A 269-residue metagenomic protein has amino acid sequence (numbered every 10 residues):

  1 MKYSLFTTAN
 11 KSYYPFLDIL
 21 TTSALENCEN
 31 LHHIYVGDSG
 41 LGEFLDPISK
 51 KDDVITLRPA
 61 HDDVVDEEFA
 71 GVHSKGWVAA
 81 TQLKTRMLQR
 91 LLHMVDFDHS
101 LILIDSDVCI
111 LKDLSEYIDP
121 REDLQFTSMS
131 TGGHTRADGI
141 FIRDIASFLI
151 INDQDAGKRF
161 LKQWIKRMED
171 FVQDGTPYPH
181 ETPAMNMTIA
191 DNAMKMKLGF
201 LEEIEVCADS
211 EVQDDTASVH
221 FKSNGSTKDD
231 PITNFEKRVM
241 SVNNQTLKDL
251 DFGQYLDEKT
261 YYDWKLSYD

Functional and structural regions predicted by a protein language model:
M1-V72, H93-F97, D153-D155, S226 (+1 more regions): N-terminal anchoring/stem segment of glycosyltransferases
P15-D18, Q82, R86, P179-M187: A structural signal for well-ordered alpha-helical segments within the folded catalytic domains of diverse enzymes
G37-F44, I110-L114, I204-C207: Short, polar loop motifs at secondary-structure junctions
K75-L83: A short, glycine-/small-residue-rich helix N-cap motif at loop->alpha-helix starts within glycosyltransferase
Q82-G132: GT-A fold catalytic core of metal-dependent nucleotide-sugar glycosyltransferases, centered on the diacidic
M87, F97, L124, F148-I150 (+2 more regions): Conserved hydrophobic/aromatic beta-strand scaffold that supports enzyme active sites
L111-P179: Conserved catalytic core of nucleotide-sugar-dependent glycosyltransferases
D155-R238: Catalytic core and acceptor-binding pocket of nucleotide-sugar-dependent glycosyltransferases
